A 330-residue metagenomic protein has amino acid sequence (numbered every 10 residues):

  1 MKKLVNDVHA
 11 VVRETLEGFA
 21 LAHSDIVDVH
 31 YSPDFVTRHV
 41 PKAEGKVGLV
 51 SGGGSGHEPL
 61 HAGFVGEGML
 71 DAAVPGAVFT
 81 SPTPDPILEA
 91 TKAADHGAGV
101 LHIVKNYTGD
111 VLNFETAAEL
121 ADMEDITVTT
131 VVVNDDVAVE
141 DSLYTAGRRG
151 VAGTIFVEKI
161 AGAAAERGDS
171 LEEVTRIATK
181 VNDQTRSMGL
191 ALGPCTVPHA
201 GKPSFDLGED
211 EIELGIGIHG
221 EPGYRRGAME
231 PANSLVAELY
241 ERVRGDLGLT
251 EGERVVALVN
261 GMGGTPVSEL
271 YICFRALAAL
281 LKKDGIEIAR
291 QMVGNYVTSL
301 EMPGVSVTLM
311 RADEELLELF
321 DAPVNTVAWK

Functional and structural regions predicted by a protein language model:
M1-L49, G304, E314-K330: N-terminal amphipathic/basic leader segments beginning at the initiator methionine
K2, V47-G54, L70-A73, G99-T108 (+4 more regions): Short glycine-rich or small-residue beta-strand-to-loop segments that form or flank ligand, phosphate, metal/Fe-S
H57, G66-G97: Glycine-rich oxoanion-binding loops at beta->alpha junctions
A73-V78, D122-G147, K283-I288: Short, acidic/small-residue loops that bind anionic groups at enzyme active sites
V111-D125, Y144, E269-R275: Short Gly/Thr/Asp-enriched flexible loops that form oxyanion-binding sites at enzyme active sites
V133-E173, I177-Q184: Short alpha-helices
R167-I272: Mixed-charge interfacial surface used for oligomerization/domain docking and macromolecular partner engagement
R242, L247-K330: C-terminal non-catalytic interaction/assembly regions of soluble proteins
